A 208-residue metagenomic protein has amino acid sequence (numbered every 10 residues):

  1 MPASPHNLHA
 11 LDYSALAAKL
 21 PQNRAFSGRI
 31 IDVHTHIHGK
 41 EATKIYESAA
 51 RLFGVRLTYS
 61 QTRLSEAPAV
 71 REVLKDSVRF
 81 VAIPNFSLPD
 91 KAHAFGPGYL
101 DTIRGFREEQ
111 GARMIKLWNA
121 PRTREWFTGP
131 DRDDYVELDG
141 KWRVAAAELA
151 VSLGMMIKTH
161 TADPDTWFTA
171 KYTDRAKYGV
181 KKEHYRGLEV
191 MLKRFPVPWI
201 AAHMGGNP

Functional and structural regions predicted by a protein language model:
M1-L153: Mid-domain alpha/beta scaffold segments of enzyme catalytic cores
N7, V136-P208: Catalytic pocket-lining loop regions of alpha/beta-barrel enzymes, especially the amidohydrolase/enolase/GH5 lineages
